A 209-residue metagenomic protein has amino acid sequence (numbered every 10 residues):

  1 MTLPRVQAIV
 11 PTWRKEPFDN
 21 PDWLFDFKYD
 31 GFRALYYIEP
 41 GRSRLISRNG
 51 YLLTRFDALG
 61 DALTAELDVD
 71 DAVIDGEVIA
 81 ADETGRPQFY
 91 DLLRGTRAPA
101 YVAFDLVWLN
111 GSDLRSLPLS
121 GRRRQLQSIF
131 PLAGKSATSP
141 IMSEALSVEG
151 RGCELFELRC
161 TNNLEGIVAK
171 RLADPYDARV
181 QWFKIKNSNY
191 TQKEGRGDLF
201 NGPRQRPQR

Functional and structural regions predicted by a protein language model:
M1-R209: Catalytic cores of nucleic-acid ligases and guanylyltransferases
